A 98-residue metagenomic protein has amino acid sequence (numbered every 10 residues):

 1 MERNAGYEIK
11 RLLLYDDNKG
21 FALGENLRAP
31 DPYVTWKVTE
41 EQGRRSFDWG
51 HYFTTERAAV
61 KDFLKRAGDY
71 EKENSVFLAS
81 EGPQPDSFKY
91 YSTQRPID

Functional and structural regions predicted by a protein language model:
M1-V34, V76-F77, S92-Q94: Short N-terminal "domain-start" leader segments that mark the transition from disordered tails or signal peptides into
F21-G50, R66: Short aromatic-glycine-(Arg/Gly/Cys) micro-motifs in beta-strand/loop hairpins
A22, D48, L64, L78 (+1 more regions): Compositionally biased, low-structure terminal segments
R45, E56-A58, E73-S75: Short, surface-exposed linear patches
T54-Y70: A short, charged, amphipathic alpha-helix used as a generic interaction element across diverse proteins
E71-D98: Mixed-charge, Lys/Arg-rich low-complexity intrinsically disordered regions
